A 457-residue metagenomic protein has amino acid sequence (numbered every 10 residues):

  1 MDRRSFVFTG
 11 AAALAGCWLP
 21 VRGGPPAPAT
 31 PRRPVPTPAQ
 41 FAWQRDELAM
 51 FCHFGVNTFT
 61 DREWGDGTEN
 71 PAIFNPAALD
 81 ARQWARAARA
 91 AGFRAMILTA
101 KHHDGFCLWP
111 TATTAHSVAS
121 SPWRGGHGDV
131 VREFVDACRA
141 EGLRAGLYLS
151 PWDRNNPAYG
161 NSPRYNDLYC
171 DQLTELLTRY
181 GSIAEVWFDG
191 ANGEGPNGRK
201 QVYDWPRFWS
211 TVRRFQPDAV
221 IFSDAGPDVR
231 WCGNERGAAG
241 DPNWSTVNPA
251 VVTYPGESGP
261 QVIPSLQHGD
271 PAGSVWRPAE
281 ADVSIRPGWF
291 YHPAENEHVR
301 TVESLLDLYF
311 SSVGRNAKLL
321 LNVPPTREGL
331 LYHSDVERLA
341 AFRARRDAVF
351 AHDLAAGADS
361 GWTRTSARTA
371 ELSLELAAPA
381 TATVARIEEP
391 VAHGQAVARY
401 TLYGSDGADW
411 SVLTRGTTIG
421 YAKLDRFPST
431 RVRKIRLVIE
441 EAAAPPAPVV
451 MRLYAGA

Functional and structural regions predicted by a protein language model:
S5-G24: N-terminal export signals
F8, G24-Y403, V412-T417, Y421-K423 (+3 more regions): Mature catalytic domains of secreted/periplasmic carbohydrate-active enzymes
S405-G407, G456: Inter-blade boundary loops/turns of WD-repeat beta-propellers
S429-R431: Surface-exposed, short loops/turns at beta-strand junctions within beta-sandwich domains
K434-R436: Short, conserved beta-strand segments of beta-strand-rich sandwich/propeller modules, principally
A443-G456: Edge beta-strands of jelly-roll/beta-sandwich modules across compartments, strongly enriched in secreted/luminal
